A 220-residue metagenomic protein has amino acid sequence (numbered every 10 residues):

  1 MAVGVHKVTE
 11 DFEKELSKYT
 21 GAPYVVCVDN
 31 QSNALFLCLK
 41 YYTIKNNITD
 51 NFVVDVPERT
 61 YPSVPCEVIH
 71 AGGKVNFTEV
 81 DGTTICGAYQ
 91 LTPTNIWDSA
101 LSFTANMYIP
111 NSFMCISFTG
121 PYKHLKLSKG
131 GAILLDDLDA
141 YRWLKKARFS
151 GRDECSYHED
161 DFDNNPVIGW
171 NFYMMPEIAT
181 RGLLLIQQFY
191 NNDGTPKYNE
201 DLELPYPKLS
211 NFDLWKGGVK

Functional and structural regions predicted by a protein language model:
M1-N33, K197-K220: Conserved N-terminal alpha-helix of the aminotransferase class I/II PLP-enzyme fold
E10-V54, E67-A71: Phosphate-binding glycine-rich loop
A22, Q31-S32, E79-G82, G120-Y122: Short, acidic/glycine-rich phosphate-metal binding loop used to engage nucleotide
N33, P62-S63, D139: Short alpha-helical
L37, S63, W143: Phosphate- and divalent-cation-binding pockets in alpha/beta enzyme and binding domains that engage nucleotide-derived
K40-M107: PLP-dependent aminotransferase-like
F103-A105, I109, F113-K220: Active-site region of PLP-dependent enzymes
